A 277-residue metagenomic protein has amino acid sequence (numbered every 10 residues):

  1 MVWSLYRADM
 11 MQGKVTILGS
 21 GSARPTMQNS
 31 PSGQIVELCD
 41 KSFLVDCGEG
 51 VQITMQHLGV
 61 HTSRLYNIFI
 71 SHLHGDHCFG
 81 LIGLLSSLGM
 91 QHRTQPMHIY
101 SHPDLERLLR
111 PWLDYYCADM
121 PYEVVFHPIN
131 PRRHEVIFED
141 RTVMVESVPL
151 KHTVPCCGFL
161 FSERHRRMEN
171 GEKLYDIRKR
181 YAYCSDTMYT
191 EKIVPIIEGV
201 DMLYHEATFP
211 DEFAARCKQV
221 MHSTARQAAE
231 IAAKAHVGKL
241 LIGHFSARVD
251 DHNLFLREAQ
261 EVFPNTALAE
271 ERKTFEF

Functional and structural regions predicted by a protein language model:
L5-L58, F159-F161, R167, K173-C184 (+1 more regions): Conserved beta-strand hairpin/beta-sheet module of binuclear metal-dependent hydrolase folds, prominently
Y6, N130-G243, D251-V262: Metal-dependent phosphodiesterase/nuclease catalytic metal-binding core
T16, Y100, V125-N130, E146-V148 (+1 more regions): General small-molecule cofactor/ligand-binding pocket signal
V45-G48, L65-H72, H102, A182-T187 (+3 more regions): Active-site neighborhood of phospho(di)ester-bond hydrolases with catalytic His/Asp-centered motifs
E49-Y100, P128-N130: Active-site metal-binding motif and surrounding structural segment of the metallo-beta-lactamase
L81-L88, D250-E258: Metal-dependent catalytic neighborhoods of phosphoester/phosphodiester hydrolases
R93-P96, P103-N130: Active-site neighborhood of divalent metal-dependent phosphoester bond hydrolases
A269-F277: Binuclear metal-dependent phosphoesterase catalytic core
